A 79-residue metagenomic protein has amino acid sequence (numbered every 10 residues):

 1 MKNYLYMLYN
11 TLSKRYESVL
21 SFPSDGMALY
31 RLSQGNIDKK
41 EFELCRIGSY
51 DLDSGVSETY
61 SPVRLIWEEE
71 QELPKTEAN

Functional and structural regions predicted by a protein language model:
M1-R15: Short aromatic-glycine-(Arg/Gly/Cys) micro-motifs in beta-strand/loop hairpins
T11, D25, S49: An acidic- and aromatic-residue-enriched active-site/binding cleft used to recognize and process polar
R15-P23: A short, exposed loop/beta-hairpin motif centered on an aromatic-Gly-Thr core
F22-E41: A short, charged, amphipathic alpha-helix used as a generic interaction element across diverse proteins
G35-N79: Short, mixed-charge low-complexity intrinsically disordered segments
